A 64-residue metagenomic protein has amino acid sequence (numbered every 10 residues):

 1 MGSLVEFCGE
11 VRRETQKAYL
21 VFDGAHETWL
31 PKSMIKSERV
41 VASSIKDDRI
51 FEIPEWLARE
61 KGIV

Functional and structural regions predicted by a protein language model:
M1-V64: Catalytic phosphate/metal-binding cores of nucleic-acid and nucleotide-processing enzymes, i.e., regions that mediate
